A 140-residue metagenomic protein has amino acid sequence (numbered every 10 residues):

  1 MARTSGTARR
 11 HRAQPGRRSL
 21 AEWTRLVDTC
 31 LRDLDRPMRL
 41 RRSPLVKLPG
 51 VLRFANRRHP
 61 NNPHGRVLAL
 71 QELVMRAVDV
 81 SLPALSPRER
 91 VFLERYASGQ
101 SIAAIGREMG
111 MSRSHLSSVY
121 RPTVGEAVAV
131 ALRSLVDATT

Functional and structural regions predicted by a protein language model:
M1-P83, A103, S114-S118, P122 (+1 more regions): N-terminal interaction/assembly modules
P83-Q100: Short amphipathic alpha helix immediately N-terminal
G106: The alpha-helix within a helix-turn-helix
